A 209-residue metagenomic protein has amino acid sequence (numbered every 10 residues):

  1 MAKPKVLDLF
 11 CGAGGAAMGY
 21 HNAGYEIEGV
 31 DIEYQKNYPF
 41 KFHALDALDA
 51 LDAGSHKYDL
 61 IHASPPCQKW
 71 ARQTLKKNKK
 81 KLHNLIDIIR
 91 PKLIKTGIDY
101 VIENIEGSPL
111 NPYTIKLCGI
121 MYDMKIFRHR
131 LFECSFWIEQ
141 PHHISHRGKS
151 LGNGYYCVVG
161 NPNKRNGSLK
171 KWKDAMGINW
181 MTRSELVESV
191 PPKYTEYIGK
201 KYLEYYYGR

Functional and structural regions predicted by a protein language model:
M1-G14, E28, S55, P109-N111 (+1 more regions): Extended, non-core accessory segments
K5-L51, H62-A63: SAM cofactor-binding core of SAM-dependent methyltransferases, primarily the Rossmann-like beta-alpha-beta module
A44, A50-L60, C67-R209: Class I S-adenosyl-L-methionine
